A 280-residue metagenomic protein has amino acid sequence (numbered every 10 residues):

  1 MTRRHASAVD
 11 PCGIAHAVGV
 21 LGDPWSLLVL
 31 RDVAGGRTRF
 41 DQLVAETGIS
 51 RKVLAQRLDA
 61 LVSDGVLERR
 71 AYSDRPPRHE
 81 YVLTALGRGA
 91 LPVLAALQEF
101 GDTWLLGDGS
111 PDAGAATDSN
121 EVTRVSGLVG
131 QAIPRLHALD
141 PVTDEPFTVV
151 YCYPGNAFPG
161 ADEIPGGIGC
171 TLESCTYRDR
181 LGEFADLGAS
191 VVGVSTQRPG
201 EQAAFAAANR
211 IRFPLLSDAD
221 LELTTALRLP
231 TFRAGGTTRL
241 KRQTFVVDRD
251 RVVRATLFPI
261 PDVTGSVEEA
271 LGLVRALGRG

Functional and structural regions predicted by a protein language model:
M1-V9: Long, low-complexity, charged/polar intrinsically disordered regions in eukaryotic proteins
C12-V53: N-terminal helix-turn-helix DNA-binding core of bacterial DNA-binding proteins
G19, G36, V53-Q56, A60 (+2 more regions): Short glycine/proline-centered loop/turn elements that form peptide/ligand docking sites
G22, S73-A96: Basic, amphipathic "hinge/linker" alpha-helix immediately C-terminal to the N-terminal HTH DNA-binding motif
V44-Y72: Canonical helix-turn-helix DNA-binding module
P92-Q131: Amphipathic alpha-helical dimerization/coiled-coil segments that flank or bridge DNA-binding/regulatory modules
N120-G280: Chalcogenol-based redox active-site neighborhoods
